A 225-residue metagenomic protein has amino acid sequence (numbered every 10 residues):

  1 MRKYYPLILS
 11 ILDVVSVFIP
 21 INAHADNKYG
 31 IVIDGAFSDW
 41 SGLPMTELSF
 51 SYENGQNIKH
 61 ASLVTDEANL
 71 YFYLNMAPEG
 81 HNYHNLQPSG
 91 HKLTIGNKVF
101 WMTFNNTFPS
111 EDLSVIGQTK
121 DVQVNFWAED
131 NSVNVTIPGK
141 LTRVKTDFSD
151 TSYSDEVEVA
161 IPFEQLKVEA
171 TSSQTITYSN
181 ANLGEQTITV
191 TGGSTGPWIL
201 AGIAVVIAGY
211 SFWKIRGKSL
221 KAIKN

Functional and structural regions predicted by a protein language model:
M1-P6: Positively charged n-region of N-terminal signal peptides that target proteins for export
L7-V15: Gram-negative bacterial Sec-dependent N-terminal signal peptides
I11, D66-L70, Y153-D155: Beta-strand-connecting loop/turn residues
V15-A23: C-terminal segment of classical bacterial N-terminal signal peptides
N22-N82, Q165-N225: Order/disorder boundary and secretion-linked terminal/linker segments
V32-S49, H81-Y153: Extracellular/luminal beta-rich ligand-recognition and adhesion surfaces characterized by aromatic-Gly/Pro-enriched
K59, A68, Q87-S89, D155: Residues that flank catalytic or metal-binding motifs in active/ligand-binding sites
T151-I161: Aromatic sugar-binding surface patches on proteins that engage polysaccharides or sugar-phosphate polymers
